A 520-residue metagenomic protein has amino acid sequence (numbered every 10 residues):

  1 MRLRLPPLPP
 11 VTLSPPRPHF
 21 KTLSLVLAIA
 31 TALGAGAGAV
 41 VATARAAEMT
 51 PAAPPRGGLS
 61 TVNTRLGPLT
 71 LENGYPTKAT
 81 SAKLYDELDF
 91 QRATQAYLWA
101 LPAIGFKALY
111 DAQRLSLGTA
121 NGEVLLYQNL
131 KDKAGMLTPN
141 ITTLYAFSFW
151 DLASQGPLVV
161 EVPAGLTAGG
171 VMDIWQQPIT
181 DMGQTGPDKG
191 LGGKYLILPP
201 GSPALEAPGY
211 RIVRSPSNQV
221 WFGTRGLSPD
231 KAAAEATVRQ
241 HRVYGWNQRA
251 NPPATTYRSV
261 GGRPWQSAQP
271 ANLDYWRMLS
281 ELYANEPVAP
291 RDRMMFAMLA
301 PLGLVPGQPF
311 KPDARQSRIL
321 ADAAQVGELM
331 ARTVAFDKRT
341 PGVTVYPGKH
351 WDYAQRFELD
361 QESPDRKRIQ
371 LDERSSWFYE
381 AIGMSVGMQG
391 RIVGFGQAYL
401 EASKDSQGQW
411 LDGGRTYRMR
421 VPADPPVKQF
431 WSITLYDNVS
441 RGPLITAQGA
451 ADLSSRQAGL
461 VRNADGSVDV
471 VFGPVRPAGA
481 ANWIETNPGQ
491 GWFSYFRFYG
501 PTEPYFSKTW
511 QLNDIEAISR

Functional and structural regions predicted by a protein language model:
M1-F20: N-terminal secretory signal peptides that target proteins for export/translocation
S24-G38: Bacterial N-terminal signal peptides
A35-A39, A100-A103: Hydrophobic alpha-helical elements and their junctions with loops/disorder across both membrane and soluble proteins
A37-M49: Signal peptide processing junction and immediate N-terminal pro/mature segment of secreted/exported proteins
A46-R520: A compositional/structural signature for long, glycine/proline-rich flexible linkers and loops on extracytoplasmic
